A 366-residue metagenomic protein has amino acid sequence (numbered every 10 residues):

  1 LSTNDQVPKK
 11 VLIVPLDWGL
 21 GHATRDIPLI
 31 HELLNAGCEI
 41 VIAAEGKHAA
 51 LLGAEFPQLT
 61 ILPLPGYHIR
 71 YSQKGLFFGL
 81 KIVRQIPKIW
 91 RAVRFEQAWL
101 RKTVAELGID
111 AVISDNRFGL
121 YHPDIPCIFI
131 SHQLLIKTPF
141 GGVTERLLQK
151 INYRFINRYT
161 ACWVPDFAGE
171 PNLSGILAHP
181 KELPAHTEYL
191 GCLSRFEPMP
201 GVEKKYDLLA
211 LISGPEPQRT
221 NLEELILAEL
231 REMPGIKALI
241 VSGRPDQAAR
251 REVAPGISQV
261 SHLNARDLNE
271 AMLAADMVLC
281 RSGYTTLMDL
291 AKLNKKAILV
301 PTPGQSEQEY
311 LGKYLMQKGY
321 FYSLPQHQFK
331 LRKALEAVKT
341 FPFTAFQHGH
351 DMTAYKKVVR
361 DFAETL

Functional and structural regions predicted by a protein language model:
D5-K10, D17, N35-A36, I40-I86 (+1 more regions): Conserved nucleotide-sugar phosphate-binding/catalytic loop shared by glycosyltransferases and other
P15-I27, P217-T220: A short, glycine/small-residue-rich beta-strand->loop->alpha-helix junction that serves as a flexible
A23-L33, K47-H48: Short amphipathic alpha-helix
I30, L177-A178, G191-M277, L287: Donor-nucleotide binding loops and adjacent catalytic segments primarily of GT-B fold Leloir glycosyltransferases
F77-G119: Conserved nucleotide-sugar donor-binding subdomain of glycosyltransferases
S131, T138-P217, S242-D246: A nucleotide-sugar donor-handling region in carbohydrate enzymes
L268-Y310: A donor-sugar binding/catalytic signature common to diverse glycosyltransferases and related nucleotide-sugar
R332-L366: C-terminal amphipathic helix plus adjacent low-complexity, charged tail appended to glycosyltransferase catalytic
